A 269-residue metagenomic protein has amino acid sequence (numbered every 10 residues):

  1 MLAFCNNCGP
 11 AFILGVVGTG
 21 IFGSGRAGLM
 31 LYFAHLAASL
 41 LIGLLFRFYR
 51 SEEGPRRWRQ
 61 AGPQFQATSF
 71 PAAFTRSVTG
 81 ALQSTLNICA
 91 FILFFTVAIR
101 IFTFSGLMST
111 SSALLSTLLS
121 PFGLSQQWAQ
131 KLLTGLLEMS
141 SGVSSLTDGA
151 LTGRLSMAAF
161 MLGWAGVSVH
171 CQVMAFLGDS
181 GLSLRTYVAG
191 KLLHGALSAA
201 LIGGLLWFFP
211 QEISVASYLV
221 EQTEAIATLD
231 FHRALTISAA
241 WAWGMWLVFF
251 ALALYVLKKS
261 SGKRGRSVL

Functional and structural regions predicted by a protein language model:
M1-F22, K131-D148, S156-S180, A189-L192: Alpha-helical membrane segments and immediately flanking helix-loop junctions that form or couple to the substrate/ion
L2-N6, A11-Q64, I92, T96 (+3 more regions): Alpha-helical transmembrane segments of multi-pass small-molecule/ion transporters
G15-V17, F22-G25, R100-S112, M139-L151 (+3 more regions): Transmembrane helix-loop junctions in multi-pass membrane proteins
G23-A27, T68-G80, S84, G123 (+6 more regions): Membrane-helix interfacial "entry" motifs
A27-G28, L44, L107-S111, L124 (+2 more regions): Alpha-helix boundary/capping detector
Y32-L118, Y218-R264, L269: Selected transmembrane alpha-helices and immediately adjacent juxtamembrane segments of polytopic inner-membrane
L40, T152-Y255: C-terminal transmembrane helix pair
L82-L162: Transmembrane helical segments that form the transport core of multi-pass membrane transport proteins
